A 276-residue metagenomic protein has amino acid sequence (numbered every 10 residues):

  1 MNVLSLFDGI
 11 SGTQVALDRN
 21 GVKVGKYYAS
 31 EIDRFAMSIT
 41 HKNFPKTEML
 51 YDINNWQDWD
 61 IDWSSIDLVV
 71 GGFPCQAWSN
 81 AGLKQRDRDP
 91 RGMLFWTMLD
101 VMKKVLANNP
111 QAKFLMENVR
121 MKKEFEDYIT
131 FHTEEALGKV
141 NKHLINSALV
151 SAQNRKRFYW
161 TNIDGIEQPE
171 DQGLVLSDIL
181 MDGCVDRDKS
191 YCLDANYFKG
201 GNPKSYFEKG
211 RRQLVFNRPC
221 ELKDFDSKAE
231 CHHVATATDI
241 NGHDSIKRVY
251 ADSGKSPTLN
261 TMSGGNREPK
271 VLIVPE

Functional and structural regions predicted by a protein language model:
M1-E276: Conserved active-site and SAM-binding loop architecture of S-adenosyl-L-methionine-dependent nucleic-acid
